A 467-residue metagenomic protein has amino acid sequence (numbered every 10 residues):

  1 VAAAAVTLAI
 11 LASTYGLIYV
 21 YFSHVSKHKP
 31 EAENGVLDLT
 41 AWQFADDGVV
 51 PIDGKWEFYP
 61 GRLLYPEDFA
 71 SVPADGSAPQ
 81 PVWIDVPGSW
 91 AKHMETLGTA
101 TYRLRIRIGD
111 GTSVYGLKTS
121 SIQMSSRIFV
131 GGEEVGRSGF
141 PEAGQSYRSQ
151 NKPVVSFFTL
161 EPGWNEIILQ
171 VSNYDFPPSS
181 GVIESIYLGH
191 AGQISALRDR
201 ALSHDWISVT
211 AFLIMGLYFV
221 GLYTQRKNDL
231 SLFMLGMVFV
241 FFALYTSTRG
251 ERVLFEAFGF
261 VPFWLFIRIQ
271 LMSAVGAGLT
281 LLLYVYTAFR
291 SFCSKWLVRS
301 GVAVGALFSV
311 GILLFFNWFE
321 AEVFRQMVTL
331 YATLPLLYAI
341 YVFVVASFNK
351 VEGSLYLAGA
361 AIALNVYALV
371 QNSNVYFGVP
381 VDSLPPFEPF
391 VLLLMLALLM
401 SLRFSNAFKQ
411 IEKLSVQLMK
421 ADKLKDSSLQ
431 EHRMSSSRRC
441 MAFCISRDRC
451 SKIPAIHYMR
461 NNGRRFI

Functional and structural regions predicted by a protein language model:
V1-G111: Extended carbohydrate-recognition surfaces in non-catalytic/accessory domains of CAZymes and lectin-like proteins
Y15-F22, L197-R226, Q326-A346: First transmembrane helix
P81, E133-K152: Solvent-exposed beta-strand/loop surfaces of large extracellular or lumenal domains
I106-G131, I167-L169: Aromatic-lined ligand-binding clefts that engage carbohydrates, nucleic acids, or primary amines
S149-T210: An acidic-aromatic loop/edge-strand motif
A243-V416, H432, M441: Interfacial "cap-and-anchor" motif at the non-cytosolic start of specific transmembrane alpha-helices
E412-K452: Primarily the dimerization/phosphotransfer
S451-N462: Short acidic helix/loop segment immediately C-terminal to the autophosphorylated histidine in two-component histidine
